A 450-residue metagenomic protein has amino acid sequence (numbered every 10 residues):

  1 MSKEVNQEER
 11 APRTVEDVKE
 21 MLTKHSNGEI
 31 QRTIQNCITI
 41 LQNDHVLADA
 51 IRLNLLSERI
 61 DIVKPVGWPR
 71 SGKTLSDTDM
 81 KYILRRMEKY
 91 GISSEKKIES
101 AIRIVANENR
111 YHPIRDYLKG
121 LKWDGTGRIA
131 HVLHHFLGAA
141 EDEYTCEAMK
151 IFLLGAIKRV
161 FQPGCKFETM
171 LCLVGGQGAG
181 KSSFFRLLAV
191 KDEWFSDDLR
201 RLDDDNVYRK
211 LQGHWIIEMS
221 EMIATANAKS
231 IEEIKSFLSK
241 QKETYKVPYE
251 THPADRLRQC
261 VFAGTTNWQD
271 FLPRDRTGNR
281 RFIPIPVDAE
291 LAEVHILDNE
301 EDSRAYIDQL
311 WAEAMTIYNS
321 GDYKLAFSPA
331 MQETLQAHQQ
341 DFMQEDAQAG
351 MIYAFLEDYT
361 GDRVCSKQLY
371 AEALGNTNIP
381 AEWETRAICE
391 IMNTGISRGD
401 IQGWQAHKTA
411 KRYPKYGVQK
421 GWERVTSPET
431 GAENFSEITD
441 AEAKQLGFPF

Functional and structural regions predicted by a protein language model:
M1-R128, E143, E147, N378-W383 (+3 more regions): N-terminal nucleic-acid engagement/recognition segments and initiation subdomains in replication, restriction
V46, A50-L55, R59-I62, G67 (+10 more regions): Residue-level preference for alpha-helix termini and adjacent loops
M80-L84, H135-A139, G180-R186, R200 (+2 more regions): Generic detector of short, locally flexible boundary/turn motifs and exposed helical patches
K89-H112, K166, E193-D197, D203-L238 (+2 more regions): Feature primarily recognizes SF3-like P-loop helicase cores of small DNA viruses
I102-Q212, K367: P-loop NTPase catalytic core of nucleic-acid-dependent motor ATPases
